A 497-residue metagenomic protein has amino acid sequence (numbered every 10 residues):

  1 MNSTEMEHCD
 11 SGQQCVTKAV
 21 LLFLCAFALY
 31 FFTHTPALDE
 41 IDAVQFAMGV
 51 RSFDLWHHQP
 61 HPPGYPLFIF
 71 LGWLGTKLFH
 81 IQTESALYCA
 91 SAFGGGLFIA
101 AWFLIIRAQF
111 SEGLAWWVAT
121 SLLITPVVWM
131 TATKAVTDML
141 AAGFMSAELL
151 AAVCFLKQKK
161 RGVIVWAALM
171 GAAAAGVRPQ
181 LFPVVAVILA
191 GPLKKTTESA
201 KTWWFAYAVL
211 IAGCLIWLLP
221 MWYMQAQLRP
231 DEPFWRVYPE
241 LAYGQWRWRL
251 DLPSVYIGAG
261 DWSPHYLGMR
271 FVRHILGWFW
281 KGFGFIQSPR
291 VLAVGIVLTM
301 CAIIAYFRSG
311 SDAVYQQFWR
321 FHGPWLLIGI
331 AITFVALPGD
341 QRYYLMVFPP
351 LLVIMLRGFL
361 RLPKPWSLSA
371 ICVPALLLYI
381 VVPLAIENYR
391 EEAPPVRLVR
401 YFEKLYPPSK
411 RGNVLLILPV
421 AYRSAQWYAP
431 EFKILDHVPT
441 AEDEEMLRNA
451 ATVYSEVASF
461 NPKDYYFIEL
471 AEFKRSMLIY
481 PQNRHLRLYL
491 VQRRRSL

Functional and structural regions predicted by a protein language model:
V20-F23, C89-F110, S146-A151, C301-F307: Transmembrane-helix motifs of polytopic, lipid-linked glycan transferases
V20-L21, V165, L169, A208-A212 (+2 more regions): Signature aromatic-anchored transmembrane alpha helix within multi-pass, membrane-resident enzymes that catalyze glycan
I41, P62, V127-A141, D340-Q341: Short acidic/glycine- and proline-prone juxtamembrane loop motifs at membrane-interface regions of multi-pass membrane
F53, T131-A132, D138, V177 (+5 more regions): Hydrophobic/aromatic-rich transmembrane helices and adjacent perimembrane loops
P62-P66, F70, H80-L97, W116 (+4 more regions): Loop-to-helix entry region of an early transmembrane alpha helix in multi-pass inner-membrane enzymes
W203-W278, S288-V291: Membrane-lumen/periplasm interface segments of specific transmembrane helices in polyprenyl phosphate-linked
R273-Q316: Hydrophobic, aromatic-rich transmembrane alpha-helices and their immediate juxtamembrane boundary segments
V373-T452: Membrane-embedded, lumen/periplasm-facing catalytic core of multi-pass transferases that use lipid-linked donors
